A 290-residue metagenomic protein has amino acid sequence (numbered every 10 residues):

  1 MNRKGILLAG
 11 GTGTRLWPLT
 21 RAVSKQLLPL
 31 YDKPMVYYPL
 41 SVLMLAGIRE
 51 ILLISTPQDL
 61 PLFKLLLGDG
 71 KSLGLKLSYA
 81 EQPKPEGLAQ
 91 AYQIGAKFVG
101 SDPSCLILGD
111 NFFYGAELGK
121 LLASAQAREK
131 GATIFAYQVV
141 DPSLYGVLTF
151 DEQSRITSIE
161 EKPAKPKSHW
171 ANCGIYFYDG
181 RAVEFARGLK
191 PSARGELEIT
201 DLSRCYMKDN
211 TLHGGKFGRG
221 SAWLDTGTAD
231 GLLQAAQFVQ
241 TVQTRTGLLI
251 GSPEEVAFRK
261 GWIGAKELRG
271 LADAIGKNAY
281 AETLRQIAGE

Functional and structural regions predicted by a protein language model:
M1-L7, R15-P18, L28-P29, K33-L108 (+6 more regions): Conserved N-terminal catalytic core of the sugar/cofactor nucleotidyltransferase
L8, L108-G109, F135, Y178-D179: A secondary-structure boundary/capping signal
L27, L148-F150: A structural signal for short hydrophobic beta-strand segments in well-ordered beta-sheet cores
P85-L88, D141-P142, K165, A222-W223: A short acidic, often aromatic-flanked loop/helix-cap motif at beta-alpha or helix-coil junctions that lines enzyme
C105, G119, Q126, R155-E255 (+1 more regions): Catalytic-core segments of class I nucleotidyltransferases/pyrophosphorylases that form NMP-activated intermediates
G115-S143: Conserved donor-nucleotide/metal-binding helix-loop-beta segment in metal-dependent transferases, i.e., the alpha-helix
E254-E290: Long, low-complexity C-terminal extensions of enzymes
